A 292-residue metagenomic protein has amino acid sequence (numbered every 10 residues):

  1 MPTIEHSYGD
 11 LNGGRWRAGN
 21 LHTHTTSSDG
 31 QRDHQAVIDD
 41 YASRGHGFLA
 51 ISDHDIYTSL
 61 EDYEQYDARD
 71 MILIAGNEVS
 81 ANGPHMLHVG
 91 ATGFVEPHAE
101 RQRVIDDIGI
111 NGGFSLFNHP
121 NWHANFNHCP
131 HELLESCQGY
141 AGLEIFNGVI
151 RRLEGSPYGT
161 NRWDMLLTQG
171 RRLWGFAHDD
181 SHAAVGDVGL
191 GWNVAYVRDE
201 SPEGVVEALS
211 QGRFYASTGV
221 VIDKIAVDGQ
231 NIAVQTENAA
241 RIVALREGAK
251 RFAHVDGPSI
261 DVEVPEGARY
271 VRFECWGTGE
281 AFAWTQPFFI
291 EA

Functional and structural regions predicted by a protein language model:
M1-W16, G170-W174, D179-A292: C-terminal functional module detector
P2-P120, A124-G139, I145-M165, Q169 (+4 more regions): A metal-dependent hydrolase metal-coordination microenvironment
